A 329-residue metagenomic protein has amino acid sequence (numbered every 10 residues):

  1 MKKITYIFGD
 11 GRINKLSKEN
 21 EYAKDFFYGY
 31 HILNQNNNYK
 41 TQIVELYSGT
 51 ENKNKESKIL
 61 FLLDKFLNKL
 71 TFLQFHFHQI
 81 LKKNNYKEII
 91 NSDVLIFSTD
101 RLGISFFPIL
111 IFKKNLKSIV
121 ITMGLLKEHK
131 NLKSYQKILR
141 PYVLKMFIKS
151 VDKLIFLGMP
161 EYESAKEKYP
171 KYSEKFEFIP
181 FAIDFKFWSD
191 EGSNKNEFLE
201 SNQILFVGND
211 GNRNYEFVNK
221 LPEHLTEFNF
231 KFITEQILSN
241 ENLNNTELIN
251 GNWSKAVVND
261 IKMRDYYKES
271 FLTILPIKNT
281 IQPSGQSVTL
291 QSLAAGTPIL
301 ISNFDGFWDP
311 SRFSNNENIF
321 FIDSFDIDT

Functional and structural regions predicted by a protein language model:
M1-T50, K87-D93, E223-N229: N-terminal subdomain of nucleotide-sugar transferases
D25, N196-D260: Conserved catalytic-core segment of nucleotide-activated headgroup transferases in glycan assembly
K83-N91, S134-L154: Membrane-proximal helix-turn-helix segments that form the acceptor-binding/catalytic region of lipid-linked
S98-L102: Short His-centered aromatic/hydrophobic patch
S118-Q136: A short, histidine- and acid-enriched strand-loop-helix "catalytic/donor-clamping" loop that lines the nucleotide-sugar
N131, E163-E167, E177-E200, E216: Acidic anion/phosphate-binding donor-loop and adjacent secondary structure in glycosyltransferase catalytic cores
Y267-P283, T297: Acidic donor-binding loop of glycosyltransferase active sites
D309-T329: Change "using UDP/GDP/dTDP sugars" to "using nucleotide sugars
